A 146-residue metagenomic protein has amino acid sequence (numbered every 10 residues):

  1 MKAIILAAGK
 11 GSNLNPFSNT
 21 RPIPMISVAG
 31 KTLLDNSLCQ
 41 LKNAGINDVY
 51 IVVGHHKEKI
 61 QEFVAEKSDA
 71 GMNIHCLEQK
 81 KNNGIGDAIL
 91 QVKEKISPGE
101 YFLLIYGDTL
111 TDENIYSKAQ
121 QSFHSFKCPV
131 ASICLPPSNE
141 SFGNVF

Functional and structural regions predicted by a protein language model:
M1-S18: N-terminal nucleotide-binding beta1-loop-alpha1 segment
K2-I5, S27, K31-I105, L110-T111 (+1 more regions): Conserved N-terminal catalytic core of the sugar/cofactor nucleotidyltransferase
S12-N13, E58, N83, S138-E140: Flexible, glycine-rich phosphate/dinucleotide-binding loops and adjacent beta-alpha linkers at cofactor/substrate
N13, P24-S27: Conserved beta-strand positions that form and line the central face of beta-propeller blades
P16-F17, E66-K67, K93-K95, Q120-S122 (+1 more regions): Short secondary-structure boundary/capping segments
N19-I23: Short alpha-helical oligomerization interface
P24, Y101, G143: Small-molecule pocket liners
D112-F146: Conserved core of the sugar-phosphate nucleotidyltransferase
